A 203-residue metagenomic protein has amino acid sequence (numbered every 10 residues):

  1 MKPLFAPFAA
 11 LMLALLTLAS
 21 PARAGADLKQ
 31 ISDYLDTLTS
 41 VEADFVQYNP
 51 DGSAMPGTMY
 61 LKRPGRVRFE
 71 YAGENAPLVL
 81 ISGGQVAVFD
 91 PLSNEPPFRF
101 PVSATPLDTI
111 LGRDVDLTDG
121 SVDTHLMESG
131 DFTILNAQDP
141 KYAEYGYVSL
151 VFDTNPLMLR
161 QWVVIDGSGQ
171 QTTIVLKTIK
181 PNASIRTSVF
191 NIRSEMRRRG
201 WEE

Functional and structural regions predicted by a protein language model:
M1-L4: Positively charged n-region of N-terminal signal peptides that target proteins for export
P7-L18: Bacterial N-terminal signal peptides
L18-A24: Sec/Tat signal peptide C-region and signal peptidase I cleavage site
D33-G52: A short, Trp-centered hydrophobic/proline-enriched beta-strand micro-motif
L35, A104-L117: Short, solvent-exposed helix-to-loop capping segments enriched in aromatics
F45, V67-Y71, V86-F89, L135 (+1 more regions): Short hydrophobic/aromatic-rich beta-strand segments that constitute the beta-sheet cores of beta-sandwich/beta-barrel
A54-T109, T172: An acidic-aromatic
D119-V122, E128-E202: Gly/Pro-enriched, hydrophobic low-complexity segments that function as extracytoplasmic propeptides/linkers
